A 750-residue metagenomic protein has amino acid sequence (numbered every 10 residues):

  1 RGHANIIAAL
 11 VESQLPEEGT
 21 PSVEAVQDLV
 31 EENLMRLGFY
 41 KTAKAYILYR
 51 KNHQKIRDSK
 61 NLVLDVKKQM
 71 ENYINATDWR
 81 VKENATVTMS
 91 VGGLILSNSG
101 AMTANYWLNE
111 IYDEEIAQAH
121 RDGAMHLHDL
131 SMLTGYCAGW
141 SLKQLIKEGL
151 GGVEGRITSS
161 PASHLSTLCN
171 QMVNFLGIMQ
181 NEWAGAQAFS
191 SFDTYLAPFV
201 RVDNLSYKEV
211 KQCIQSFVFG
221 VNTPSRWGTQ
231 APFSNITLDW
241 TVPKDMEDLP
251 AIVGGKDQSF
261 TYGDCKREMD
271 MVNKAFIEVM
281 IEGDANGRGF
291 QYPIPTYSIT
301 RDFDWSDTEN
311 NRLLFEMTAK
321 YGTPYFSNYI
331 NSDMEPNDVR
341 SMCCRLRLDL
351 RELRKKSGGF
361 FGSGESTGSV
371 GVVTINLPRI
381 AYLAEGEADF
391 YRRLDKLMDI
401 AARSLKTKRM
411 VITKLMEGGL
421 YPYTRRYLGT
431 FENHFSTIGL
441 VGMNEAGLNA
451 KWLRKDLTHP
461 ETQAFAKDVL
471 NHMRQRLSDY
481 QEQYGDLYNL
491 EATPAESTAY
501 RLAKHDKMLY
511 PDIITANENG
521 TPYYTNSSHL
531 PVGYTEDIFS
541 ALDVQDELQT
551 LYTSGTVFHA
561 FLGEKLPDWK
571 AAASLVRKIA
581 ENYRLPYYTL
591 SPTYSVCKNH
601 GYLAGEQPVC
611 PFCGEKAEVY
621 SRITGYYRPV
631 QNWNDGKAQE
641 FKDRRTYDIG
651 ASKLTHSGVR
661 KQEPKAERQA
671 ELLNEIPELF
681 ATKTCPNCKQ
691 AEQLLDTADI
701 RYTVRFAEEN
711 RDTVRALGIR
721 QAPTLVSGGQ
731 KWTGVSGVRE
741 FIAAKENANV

Functional and structural regions predicted by a protein language model:
R1-Q69, T430, R645: Charged, amphipathic alpha-helical regulatory modules used for macromolecular assembly or allosteric control
E32-M35, D239-W240, P422-A446: Core structural elements
N52-I56, L62-E432, L453, H459-F612 (+1 more regions): Conserved catalytic cores of very large enzyme subunits
T593-F612, E618, R622-E675, N747-A748: Intrinsic, low-complexity terminal and presequence regions
Y620, R668-I700: Local sequence-structure signature of Cys/Sec-based thiol-disulfide redox active-site neighborhoods
A681, D699-D712, Q721: Thiol-based oxidoreductase modules, predominantly thioredoxin-like and allied folds used for disulfide exchange
R715-V726, S736: Structural micro-motif
V726-V750: Non-catalytic, surface beta->alpha helical segment in thiol-disulfide oxidoreductase systems
